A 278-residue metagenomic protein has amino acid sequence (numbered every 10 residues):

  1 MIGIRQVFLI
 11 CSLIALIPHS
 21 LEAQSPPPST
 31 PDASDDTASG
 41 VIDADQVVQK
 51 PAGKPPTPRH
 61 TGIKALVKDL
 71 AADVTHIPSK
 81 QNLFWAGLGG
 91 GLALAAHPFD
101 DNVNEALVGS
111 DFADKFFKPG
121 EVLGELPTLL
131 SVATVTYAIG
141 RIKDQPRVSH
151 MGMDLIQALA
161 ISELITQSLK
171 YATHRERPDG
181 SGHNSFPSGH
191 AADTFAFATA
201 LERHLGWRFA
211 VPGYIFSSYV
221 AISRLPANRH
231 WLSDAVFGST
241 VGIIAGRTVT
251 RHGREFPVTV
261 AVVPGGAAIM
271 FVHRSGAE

Functional and structural regions predicted by a protein language model:
M1-Q6, E121-G124: Positively charged n-region of N-terminal signal peptides that target proteins for export
G3-I10, W85-A86: Sec-dependent signal peptide recognition, specifically the positively charged N-region followed immediately by
G3-R5, K170-G276: Membrane-embedded catalytic cores of phosphoryl/pyrophosphoryl-handling enzymes
F8-P18: Bacterial N-terminal signal peptides
L16-G124, L129-K143, H150, D154 (+2 more regions): N-terminal targeting leaders of membrane proteins
L92, A96, I161-T166, K170 (+1 more regions): Alpha-helical transmembrane segments of multipass membrane proteins
D100-P119, E125-I222: Membrane-interface loops
